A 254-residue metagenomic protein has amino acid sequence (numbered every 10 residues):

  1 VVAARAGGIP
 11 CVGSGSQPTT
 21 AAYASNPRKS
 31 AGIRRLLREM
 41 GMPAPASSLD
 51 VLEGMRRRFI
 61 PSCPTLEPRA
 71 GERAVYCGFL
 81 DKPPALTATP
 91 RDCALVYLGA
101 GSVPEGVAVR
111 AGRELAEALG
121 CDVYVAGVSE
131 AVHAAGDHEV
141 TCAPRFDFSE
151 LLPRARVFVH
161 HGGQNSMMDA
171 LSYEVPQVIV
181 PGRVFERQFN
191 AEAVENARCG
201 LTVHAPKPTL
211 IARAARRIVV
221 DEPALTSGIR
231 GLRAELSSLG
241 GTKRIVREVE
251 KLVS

Functional and structural regions predicted by a protein language model:
V1-R34: Conserved nucleotide-sugar donor-interacting segment of glycosyltransferase catalytic cores, predominantly GT-B
A22-V103, C121, A126-E130: A nucleotide-sugar donor-handling region in carbohydrate enzymes
L98-A100, V109-P144: Catalytic donor nucleotide-activated moiety binding site of glycosyltransferases and closely related
R145-A191: A donor-sugar binding/catalytic signature common to diverse glycosyltransferases and related nucleotide-sugar
F185-A214: Change "using UDP/GDP/dTDP sugars" to "using nucleotide sugars
L201, P206-T209, R216-L232, L239 (+1 more regions): Conserved donor-nucleotide binding/catalytic region of nucleotide-linked donor-dependent transferases
S238-S254: C-terminal alpha-helical cap of glycosyltransferases
